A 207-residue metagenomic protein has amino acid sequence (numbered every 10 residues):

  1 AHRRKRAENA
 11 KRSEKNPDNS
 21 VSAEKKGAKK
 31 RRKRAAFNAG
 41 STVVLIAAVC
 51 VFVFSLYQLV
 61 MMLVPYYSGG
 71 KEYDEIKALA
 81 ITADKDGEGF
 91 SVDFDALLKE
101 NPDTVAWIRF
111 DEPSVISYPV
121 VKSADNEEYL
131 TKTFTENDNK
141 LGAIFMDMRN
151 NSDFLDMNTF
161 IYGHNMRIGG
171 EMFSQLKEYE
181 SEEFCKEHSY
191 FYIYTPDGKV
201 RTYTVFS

Functional and structural regions predicted by a protein language model:
A1, N19, A35, D86-G87 (+1 more regions): Alpha-helix capping and helix-coil boundary motifs
A1-A23: N-terminal targeting leaders characterized by basic, low-complexity, disordered sequences that direct proteins
R3-R6, R12, R31-R34, R109 (+3 more regions): Arginine residue identity/basic-tract feature
S20-R34: Juxtamembrane low-complexity tails/linkers enriched in Ser/Thr-Pro and polybasic
K30-V49: N-terminal Sec-pathway targeting helices
T42, V49-S207: Solvent-exposed, non-transmembrane regions of membrane-associated and secreted proteins
